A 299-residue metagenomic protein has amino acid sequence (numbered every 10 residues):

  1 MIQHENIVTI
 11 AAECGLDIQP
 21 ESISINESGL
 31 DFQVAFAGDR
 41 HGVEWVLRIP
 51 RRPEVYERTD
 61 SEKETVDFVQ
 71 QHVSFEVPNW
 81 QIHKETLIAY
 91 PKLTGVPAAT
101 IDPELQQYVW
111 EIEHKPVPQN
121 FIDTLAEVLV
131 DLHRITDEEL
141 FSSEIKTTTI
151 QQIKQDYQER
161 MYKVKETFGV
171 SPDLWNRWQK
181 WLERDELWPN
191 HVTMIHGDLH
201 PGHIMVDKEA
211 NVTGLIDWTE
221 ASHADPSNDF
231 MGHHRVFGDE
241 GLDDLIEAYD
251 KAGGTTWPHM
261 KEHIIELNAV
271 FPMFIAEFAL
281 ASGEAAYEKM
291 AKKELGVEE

Functional and structural regions predicted by a protein language model:
I2-Q19, T94, V109-P118, I122-D123 (+4 more regions): An alpha-helical support segment within catalytic cores of ATP-dependent transferases
A11-P20, H72-E76, T256-W257: Short secondary-structure junctions
S22-E144: ATP-binding pocket architecture of kinase catalytic cores
Q33-A37, L47, Q179-N228: Active-site acidic catalytic loop and adjacent metal/ATP-binding pocket of ATP-dependent phosphoryl transfer enzymes
D39-G42, E85, K208-N211, A269-P272: Short strand-connecting beta-turns/loops that link adjacent beta-strands
R48-I49, E144, M194-G197, L215-I216 (+3 more regions): Short beta-strand segments
K63-E64, L105-Q107, T149, M231-H233 (+1 more regions): Glycine-rich, phosphate-binding/catalytic loops in enzymes
D123, E220-H223, G232-E299: Helix-rich C-terminal or lid/interface subdomains of diverse kinases
